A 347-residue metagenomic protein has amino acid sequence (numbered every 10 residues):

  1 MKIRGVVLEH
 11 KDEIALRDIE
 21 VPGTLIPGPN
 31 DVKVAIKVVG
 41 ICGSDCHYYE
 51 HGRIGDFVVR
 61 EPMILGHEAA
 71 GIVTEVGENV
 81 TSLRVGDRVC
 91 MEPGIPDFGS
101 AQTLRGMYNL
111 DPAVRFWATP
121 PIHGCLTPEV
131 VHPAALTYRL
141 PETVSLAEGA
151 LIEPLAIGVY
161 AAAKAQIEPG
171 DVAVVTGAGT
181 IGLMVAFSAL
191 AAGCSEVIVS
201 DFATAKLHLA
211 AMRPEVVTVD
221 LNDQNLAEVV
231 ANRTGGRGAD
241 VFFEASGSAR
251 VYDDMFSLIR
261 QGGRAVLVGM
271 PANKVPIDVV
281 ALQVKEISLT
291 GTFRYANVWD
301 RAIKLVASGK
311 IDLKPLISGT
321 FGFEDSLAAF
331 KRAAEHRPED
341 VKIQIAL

Functional and structural regions predicted by a protein language model:
M1-G5, D253-S257, A296, D300-L347: C-terminal hydrophobic helical "lid"/dimerization subdomain of Rossmann-like NAD(P)H-dependent oxidoreductases
T24-V39, R53-A101, P141-T143: Glycine-rich beta-strand-centered segment in the early N-terminal region that forms part of a ligand/cofactor-binding
P27-G28, R84, E168, R260 (+1 more regions): Residue-level recognition of short, solvent-exposed, well-ordered loop/turn junctions that link secondary-structure
I95-T176: NAD(P)H dinucleotide-binding glycine-rich loop of Rossmann-like/cofactor-binding domains, especially the beta1-alpha1
V144-D223: Mid-domain Rossmann-like dinucleotide-binding core that forms the NAD(H)/NADP(H) cofactor-binding site
A165, H208, M212-S288, L327: Glycine-rich cofactor phosphate-binding loops and adjacent beta1-alpha1 units of small-molecule cofactor enzyme domains
